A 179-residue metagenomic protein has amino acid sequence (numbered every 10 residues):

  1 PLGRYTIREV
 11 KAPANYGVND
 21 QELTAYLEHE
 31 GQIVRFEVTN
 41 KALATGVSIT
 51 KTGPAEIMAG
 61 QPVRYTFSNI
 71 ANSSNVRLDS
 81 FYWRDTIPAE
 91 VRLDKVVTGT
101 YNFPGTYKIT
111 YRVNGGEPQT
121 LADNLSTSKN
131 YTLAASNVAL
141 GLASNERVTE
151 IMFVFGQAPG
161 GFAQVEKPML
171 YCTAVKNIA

Functional and structural regions predicted by a protein language model:
P1-A179: Solvent-exposed loop/turn and edge beta-strand elements of beta-rich ligand-binding domains
